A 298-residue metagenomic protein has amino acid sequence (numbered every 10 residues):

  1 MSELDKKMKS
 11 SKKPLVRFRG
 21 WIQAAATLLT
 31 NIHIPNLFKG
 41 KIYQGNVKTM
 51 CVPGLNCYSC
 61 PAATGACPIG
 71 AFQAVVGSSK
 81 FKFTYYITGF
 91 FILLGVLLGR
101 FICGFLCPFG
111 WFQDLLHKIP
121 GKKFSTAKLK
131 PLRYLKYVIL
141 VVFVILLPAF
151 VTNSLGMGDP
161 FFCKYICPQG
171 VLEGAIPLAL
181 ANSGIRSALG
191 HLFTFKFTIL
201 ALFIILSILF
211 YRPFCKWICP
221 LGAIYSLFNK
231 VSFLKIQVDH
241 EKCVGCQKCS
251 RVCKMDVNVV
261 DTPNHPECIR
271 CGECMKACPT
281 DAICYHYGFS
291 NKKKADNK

Functional and structural regions predicted by a protein language model:
M1-V260, P266-K298: Non-ligating segments of multi-cofactor redox enzymes
